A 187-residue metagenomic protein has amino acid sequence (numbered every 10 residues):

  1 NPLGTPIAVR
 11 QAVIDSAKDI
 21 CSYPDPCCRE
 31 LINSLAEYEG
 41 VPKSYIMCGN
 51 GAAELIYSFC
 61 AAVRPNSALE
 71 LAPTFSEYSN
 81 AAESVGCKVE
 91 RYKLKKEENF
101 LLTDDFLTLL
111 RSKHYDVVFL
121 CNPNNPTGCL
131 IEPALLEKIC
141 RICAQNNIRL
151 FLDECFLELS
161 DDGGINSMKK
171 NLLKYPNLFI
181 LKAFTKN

Functional and structural regions predicted by a protein language model:
N1-S22, K113-H114, I148: N-terminal "arm"/small-domain region of PLP-dependent enzymes with the aminotransferase-like
Q11, E37, Y57, A61 (+4 more regions): Short, well-ordered alpha-helices that flank and scaffold nucleotide-derived cofactor binding pockets
P24, A36-S58: Short loop-beta-helix segment that forms the pyridoxal 5′-phosphate
P42, V85-G86, K174-Y175: Short, structured coil segments at secondary-structure junctions
I46, A68, V89, L150 (+1 more regions): Hydrophobic/aromatic residues located in beta-strands of well-ordered beta-sheets within soluble catalytic
G51, Y57, P73, G128 (+1 more regions): Short N-terminal helix/helix-N-cap motif within the alpha/beta-hydrolase-1
E54, A61-L120: PLP-dependent aminotransferase-like
F100-H114, P126-L150, E154-N187: Active-site pre-lysine segment of PLP-dependent enzymes
